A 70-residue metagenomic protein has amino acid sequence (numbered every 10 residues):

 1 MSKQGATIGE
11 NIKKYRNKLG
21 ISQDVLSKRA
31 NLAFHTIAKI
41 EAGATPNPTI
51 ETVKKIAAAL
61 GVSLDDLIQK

Functional and structural regions predicted by a protein language model:
M1-K18: A short, Lys/Arg-rich alpha-helix, primarily the initiator
Y15, T49-I50: Short, Lys/Arg-enriched C-terminal cap helix and immediately downstream tail that follows
N17, K28, A58: Alpha-helical residues within the helix-turn-helix
I21-I40: Short alpha-helical DNA-recognition segment
K39, G43, K55: Alpha-helical DNA-recognition elements
E51-D66: DNA major-groove recognition helix of helix-turn-helix/homeodomain DNA-binding modules
